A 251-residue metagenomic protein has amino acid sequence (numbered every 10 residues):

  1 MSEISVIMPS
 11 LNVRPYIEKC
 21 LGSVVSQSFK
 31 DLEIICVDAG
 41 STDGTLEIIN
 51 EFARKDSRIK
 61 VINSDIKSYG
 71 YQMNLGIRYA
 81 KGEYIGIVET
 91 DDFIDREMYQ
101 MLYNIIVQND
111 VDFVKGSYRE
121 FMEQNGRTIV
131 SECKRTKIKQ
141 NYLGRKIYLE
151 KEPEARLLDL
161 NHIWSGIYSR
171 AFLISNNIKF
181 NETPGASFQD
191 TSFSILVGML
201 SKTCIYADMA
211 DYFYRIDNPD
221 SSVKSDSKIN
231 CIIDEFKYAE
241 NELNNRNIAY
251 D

Functional and structural regions predicted by a protein language model:
M1-V25: N-proximal low-complexity "stem/linker" segments adjacent to membrane-targeting elements
S2-S5, E33, S192: Cell-envelope/extracellular polymer assembly enzymes that use nucleotide-activated donors
S23, D38-E47: A conserved acidic beta->alpha catalytic loop
L32-G40, K60-D65, T90: Short beta-strand/loop segment that forms part of the nucleotide-sugar
S64-A80: Glycine-rich, basic loop-to-helix element that forms the pyrophosphate-binding segment of sugar-nucleotide handling
Y69, M73, T90-A207, Y212-I229: Donor-binding/catalytic cores of nucleotide-activated saccharide and glycerol-phosphate transferases/polymerases
I85: Short aromatic/hydrophobic "clamp" motif used to bind/position activated sugar donors
D234-D251: C-terminal, non-catalytic tails of nucleotide-sugar-dependent glycosyltransferases
